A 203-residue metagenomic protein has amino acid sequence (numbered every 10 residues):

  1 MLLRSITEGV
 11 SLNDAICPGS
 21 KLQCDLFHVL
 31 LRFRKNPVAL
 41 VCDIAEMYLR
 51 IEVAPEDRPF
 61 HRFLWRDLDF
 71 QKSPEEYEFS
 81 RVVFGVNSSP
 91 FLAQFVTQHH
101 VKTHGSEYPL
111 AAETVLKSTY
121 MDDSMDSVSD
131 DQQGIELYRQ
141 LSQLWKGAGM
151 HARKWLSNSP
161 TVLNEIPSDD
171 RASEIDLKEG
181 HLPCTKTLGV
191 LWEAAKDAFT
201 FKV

Functional and structural regions predicted by a protein language model:
M1-V203: Conserved acidic
